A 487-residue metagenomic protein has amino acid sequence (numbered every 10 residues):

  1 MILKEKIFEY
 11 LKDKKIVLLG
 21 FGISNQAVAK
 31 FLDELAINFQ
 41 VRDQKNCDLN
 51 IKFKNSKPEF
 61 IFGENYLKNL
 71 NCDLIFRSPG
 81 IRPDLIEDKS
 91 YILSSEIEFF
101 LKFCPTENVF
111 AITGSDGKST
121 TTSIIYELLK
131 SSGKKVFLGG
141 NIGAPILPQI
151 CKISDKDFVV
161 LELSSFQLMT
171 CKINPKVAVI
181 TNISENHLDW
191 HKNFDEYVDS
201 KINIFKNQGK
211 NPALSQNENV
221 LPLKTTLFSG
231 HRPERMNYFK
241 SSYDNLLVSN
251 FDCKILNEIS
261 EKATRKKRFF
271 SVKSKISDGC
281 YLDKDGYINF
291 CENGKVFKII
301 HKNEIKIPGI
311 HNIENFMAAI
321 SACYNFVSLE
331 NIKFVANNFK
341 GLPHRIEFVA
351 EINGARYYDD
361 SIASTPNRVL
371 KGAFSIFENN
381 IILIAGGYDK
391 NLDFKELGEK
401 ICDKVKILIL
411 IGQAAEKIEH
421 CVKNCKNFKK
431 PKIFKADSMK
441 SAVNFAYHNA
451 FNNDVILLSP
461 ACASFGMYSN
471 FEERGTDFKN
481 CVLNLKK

Functional and structural regions predicted by a protein language model:
M1-S95, F99, K224-T226, H420 (+1 more regions): N-terminal leader/targeting and accessory segments in enzymes
I7-Y10, K15, A27-L35, K135 (+1 more regions): Nucleotide phosphate-binding/pyrophosphate-handling subdomain across enzymes that bind or process nucleotide phosphates
G22, K45, I142, C253 (+1 more regions): Residues in the short beta-alpha loop(s) of Rossmann-like NAD(P)-binding domains
Q26, K30-E34, L67-L74, P79-F228 (+5 more regions): Phosphate-binding loop of NTP-binding sites
N38-Q44, L247-F251, I384-A385, K404-Q413: Short internal beta-strands
F39-D43, L138, V160, F269 (+1 more regions): Short beta-strand "acidic-cap" motif of Rossmann-like dinucleotide-binding folds
I51, K57, L397-D454: C-terminal helical cap/extension that packs against the catalytic core of soluble nucleotide-cofactor enzymes
K57, Y66-K68, D155-W190, N257-K302 (+3 more regions): Extended acidic/charged loop-beta regions that coordinate divalent cations and stabilize anionic phosphate/carboxylate
